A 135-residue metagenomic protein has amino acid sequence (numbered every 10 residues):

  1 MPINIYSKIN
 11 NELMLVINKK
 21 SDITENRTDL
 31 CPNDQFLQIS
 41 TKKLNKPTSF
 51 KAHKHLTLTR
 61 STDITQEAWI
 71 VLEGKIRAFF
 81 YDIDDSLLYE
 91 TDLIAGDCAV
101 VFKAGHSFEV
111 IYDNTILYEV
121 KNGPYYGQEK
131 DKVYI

Functional and structural regions predicted by a protein language model:
M1-K43, T91: A short, N-terminal "cap"/entry segment at the start of jelly-roll beta-barrel domains of the cupin/DSBH fold
P2, Y6-K8, S107-I135: Double-stranded beta-helix
S40-T41, A68, S107: Short, surface-exposed charged micro-motifs
T41-D63: Conserved short histidine dyad/triad with adjacent acidic residue
N45-K46, I64-Y81: Glycine- and acidic-residue-biased ligand/ion/polar-headgroup-sensing regions
A52, A78-F79, A99-V101, H106-Y112 (+1 more regions): Short beta-strand His + acidic residue motifs that chelate non-heme Fe in jelly-roll/DSBH and cupin folds
L58-T59, D84-S86, P124-Y125: Short, surface-exposed beta-strand-loop junctions and turns on beta-sheet-rich folds
D82-K103: Short acidic-glycine-tyrosine-enriched beta hairpin
